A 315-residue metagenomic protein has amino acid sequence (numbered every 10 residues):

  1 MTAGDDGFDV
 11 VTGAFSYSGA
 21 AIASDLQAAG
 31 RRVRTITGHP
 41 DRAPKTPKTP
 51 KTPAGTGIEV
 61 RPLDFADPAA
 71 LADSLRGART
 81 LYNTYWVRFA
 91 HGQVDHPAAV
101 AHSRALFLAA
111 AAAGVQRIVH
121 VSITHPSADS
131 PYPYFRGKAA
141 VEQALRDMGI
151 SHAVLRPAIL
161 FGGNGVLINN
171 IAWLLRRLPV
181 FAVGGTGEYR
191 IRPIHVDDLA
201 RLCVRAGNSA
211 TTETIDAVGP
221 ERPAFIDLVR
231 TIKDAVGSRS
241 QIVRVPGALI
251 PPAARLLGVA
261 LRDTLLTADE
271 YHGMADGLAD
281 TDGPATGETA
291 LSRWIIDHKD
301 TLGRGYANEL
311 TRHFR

Functional and structural regions predicted by a protein language model:
T2-A29: N-terminal Rossmann NAD(P)H-binding glycine-rich loop of SDR-like oxidoreductase domains
A3-D6, Y17, L202-T267, G277-R315: Mid/C-terminal beta-alpha module of Rossmann-like enzyme folds, strongest in SDR-family dehydrogenases/epimerases
T12, I36, T84-Y85, I118-T124 (+1 more regions): SDR active-site strand-loop-helix element
A14, A28-A29, A43-P47, A128-S238 (+1 more regions): Oxidoreductase cofactor-interface core, primarily capturing Rossmann-like NAD(P)-dependent enzymes
R31-G38: Conserved glycine-rich Rossmann-like NAD(P)H-binding loop of the short-chain dehydrogenase/reductase
D41-K45, T52-A113, I123-A128: NAD(P)H-binding glycine-rich loop region in Rossmannoid oxidoreductase-like domains and their noncatalytic homologs
A112-R117, I150: A short helix->loop->beta-strand "cap" motif at the edges of active sites that frequently abuts
